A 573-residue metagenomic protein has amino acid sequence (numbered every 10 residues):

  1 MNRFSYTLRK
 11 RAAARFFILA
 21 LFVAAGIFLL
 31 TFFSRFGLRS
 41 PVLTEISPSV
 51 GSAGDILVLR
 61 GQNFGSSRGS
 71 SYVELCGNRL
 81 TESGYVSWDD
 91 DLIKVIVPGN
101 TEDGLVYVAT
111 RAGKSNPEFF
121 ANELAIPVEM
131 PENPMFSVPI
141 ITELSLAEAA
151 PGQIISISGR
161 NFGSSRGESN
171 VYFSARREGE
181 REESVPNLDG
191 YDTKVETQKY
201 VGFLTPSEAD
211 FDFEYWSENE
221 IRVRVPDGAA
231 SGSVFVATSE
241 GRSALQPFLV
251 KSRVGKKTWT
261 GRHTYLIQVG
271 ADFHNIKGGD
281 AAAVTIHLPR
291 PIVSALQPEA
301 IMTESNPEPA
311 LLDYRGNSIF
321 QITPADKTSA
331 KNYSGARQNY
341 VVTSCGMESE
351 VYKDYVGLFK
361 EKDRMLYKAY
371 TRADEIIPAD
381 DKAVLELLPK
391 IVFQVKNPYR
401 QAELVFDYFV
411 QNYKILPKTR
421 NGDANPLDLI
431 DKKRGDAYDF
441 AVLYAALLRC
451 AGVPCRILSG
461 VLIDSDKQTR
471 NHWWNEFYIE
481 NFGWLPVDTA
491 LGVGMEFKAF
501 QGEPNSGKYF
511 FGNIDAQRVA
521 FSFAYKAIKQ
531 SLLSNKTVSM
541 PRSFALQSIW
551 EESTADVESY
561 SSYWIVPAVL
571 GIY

Functional and structural regions predicted by a protein language model:
M1-A13: N-terminal Lys/Arg-rich, disordered targeting/topogenic segments
R15-S34: Hydrophobic membrane-insertion alpha-helices, especially the h-region of bacterial N-terminal signal peptides
G26, S34-K114, T142-R242: Immunoglobulin-like IPT/TIG beta-sandwich domains and homologous Ig-like subdomains
L30-P41, E123-V138: Proline/serine/threonine-rich low-complexity linkers at boundaries of modular beta-sandwich domains
P247-C345: Intrinsically disordered, low-complexity N-terminal segments that are enriched in acidic
D313-L416, A424-L427, D431: Acidic low-complexity segments
D439-S534: Hydrophobic/aromatic-rich core segments of domains that either
K508-Y573: Low-complexity, Gly/Ser/Thr/Pro-rich intrinsically disordered linker/tail segments
